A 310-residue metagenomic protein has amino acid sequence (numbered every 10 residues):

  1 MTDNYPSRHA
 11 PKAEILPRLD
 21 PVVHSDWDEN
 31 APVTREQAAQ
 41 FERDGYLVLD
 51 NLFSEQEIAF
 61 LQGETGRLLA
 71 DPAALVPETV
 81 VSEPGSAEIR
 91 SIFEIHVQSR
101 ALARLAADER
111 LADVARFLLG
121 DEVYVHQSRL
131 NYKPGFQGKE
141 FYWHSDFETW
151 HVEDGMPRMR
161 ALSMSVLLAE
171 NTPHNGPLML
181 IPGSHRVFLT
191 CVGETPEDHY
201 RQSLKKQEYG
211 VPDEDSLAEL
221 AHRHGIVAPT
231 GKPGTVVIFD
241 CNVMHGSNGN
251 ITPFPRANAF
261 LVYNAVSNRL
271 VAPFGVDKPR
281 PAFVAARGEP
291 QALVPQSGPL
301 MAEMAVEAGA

Functional and structural regions predicted by a protein language model:
T2-D44, D50-W143, F147-D154, F274 (+1 more regions): Non-heme Fe(II)-dependent double-stranded beta-helix
T2-W27, L75, E194-E197, P233-I238 (+1 more regions): Non-heme Fe(II)/2-oxoglutarate
L68-D71, D121, N171-H174, V187 (+1 more regions): Phosphate/oxyanion-binding loops and surfaces in catalytic or ligand/nucleic-acid-binding neighborhoods
L118, H151-P173, T230-P233, I238 (+1 more regions): Short, conserved beta-strand element in jelly-roll/cupin
D121-S128, K139, R160-V166, G176 (+1 more regions): Generic beta-strand structural signal
P134, I181-F188, V262-N268: Short edge-strand/loop segments of extracellular domains
G138-S145, V152-D154, H174-L180, L189-G193 (+1 more regions): A short secondary-structure junction signal
P173-V243: Double-stranded beta-helix
